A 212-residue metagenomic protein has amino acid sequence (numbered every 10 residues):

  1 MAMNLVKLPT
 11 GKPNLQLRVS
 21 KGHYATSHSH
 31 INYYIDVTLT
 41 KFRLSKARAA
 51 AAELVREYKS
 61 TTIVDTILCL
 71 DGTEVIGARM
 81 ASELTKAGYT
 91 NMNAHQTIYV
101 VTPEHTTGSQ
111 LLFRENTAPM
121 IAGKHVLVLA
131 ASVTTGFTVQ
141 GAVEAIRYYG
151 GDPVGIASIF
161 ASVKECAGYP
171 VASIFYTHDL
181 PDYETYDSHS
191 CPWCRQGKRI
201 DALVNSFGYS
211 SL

Functional and structural regions predicted by a protein language model:
M1-I63, S206-L212: Active-site-facing substrate-recognition patch
A2-G11, V143-L212: PRPP-dependent phosphoribosyltransferase catalytic core
Y58-S60, E115-M120, S188: Short amphipathic alpha-helix with an adjacent loop that forms part of the alpha/beta core around
T62-T73: Short glycine-rich phosphate-binding loop at a beta-alpha junction
D65, K124, V154: Conserved acidic residues
E74-L127, T135-F137: Short, glycine/charge-rich flexible loops or terminal/linker lids adjacent to PRPP-binding catalytic cores
